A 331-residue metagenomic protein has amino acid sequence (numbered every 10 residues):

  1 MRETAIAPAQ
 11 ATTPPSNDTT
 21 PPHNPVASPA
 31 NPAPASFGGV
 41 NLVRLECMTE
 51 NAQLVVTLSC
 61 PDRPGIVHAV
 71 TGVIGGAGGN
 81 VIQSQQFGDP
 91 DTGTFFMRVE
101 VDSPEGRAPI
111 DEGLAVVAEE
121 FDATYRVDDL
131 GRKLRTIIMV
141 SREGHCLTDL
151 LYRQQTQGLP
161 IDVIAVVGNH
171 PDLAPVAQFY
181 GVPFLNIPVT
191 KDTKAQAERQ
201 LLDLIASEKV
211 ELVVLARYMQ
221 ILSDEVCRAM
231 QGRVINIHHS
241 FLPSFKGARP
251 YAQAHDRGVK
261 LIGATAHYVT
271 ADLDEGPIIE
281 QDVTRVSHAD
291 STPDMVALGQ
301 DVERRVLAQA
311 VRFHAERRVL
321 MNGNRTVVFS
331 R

Functional and structural regions predicted by a protein language model:
T4-N31: Ser/Thr-rich, low-complexity intrinsically disordered segments
L42-L134: A conserved regulatory-domain signal marking ACT and ACT-like small-molecule sensing domains and adjacent regulatory
T136-C146: Short, glycine-rich nucleotide/cofactor-binding loops
H145-T156: Histidine-anchored nucleotide/phosphate-binding helix
I161-D172: Short internal beta-strands
H170, T193, A197, E211-R331: Donor/substrate-binding cores of folate-linked one-carbon enzymes
Q178, V182-E208: Adenosine-nucleotide cofactor-binding segment
